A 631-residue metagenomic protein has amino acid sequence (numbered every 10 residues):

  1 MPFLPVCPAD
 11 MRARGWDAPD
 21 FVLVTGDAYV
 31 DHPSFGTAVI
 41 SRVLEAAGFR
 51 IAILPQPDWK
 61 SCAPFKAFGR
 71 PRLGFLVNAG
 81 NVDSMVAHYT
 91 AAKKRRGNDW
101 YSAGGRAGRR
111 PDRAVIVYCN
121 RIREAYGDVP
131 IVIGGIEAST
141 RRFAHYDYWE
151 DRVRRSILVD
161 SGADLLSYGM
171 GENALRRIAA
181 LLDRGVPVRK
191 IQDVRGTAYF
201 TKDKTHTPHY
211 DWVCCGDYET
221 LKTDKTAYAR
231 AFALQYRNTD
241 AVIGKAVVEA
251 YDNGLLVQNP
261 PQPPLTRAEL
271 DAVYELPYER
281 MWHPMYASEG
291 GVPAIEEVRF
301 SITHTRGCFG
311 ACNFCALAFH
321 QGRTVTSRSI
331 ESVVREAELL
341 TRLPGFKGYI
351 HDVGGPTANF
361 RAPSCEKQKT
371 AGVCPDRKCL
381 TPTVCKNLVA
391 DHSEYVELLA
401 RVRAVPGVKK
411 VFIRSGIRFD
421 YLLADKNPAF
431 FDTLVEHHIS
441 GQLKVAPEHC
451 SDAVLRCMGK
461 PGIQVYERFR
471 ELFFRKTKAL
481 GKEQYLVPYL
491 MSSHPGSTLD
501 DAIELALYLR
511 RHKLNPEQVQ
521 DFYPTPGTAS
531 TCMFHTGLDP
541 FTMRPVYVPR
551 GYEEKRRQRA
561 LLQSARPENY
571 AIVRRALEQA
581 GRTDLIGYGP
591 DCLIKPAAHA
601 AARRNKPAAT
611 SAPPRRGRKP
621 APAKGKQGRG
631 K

Functional and structural regions predicted by a protein language model:
M1-A18, A28, R230-S301: N-terminal [4Fe-4S]-dependent radical SAM core
L23, V39, L54, D58-W59 (+2 more regions): Conserved SAM/AdoMet-binding glycine-rich loop
V24-Y29, E289-A316, Y349: N-terminal pre-triad scaffold of radical SAM enzymes
G36, P55-Y251, L256-N259, L562: Glycine-rich beta-alpha loop elements in corrinoid/cobalamin-binding modules across cobalamin-dependent enzymes
K60, R189-D240, A250-N253, Q262-L265 (+6 more regions): Terminal amphipathic helices with adjacent charged low-complexity linkers/tails
D83-A92, T140-R142, E172-R177, K202-H206 (+7 more regions): Flexible glycine/acidic-rich beta-alpha junction loops that bind and position SAM and/or redox cofactors in anaerobic
D164, V273, C308, V333 (+3 more regions): Conserved, mostly hydrophobic/aromatic
A371, R377, K595-K631: Acidic, low-complexity intrinsically disordered tails
